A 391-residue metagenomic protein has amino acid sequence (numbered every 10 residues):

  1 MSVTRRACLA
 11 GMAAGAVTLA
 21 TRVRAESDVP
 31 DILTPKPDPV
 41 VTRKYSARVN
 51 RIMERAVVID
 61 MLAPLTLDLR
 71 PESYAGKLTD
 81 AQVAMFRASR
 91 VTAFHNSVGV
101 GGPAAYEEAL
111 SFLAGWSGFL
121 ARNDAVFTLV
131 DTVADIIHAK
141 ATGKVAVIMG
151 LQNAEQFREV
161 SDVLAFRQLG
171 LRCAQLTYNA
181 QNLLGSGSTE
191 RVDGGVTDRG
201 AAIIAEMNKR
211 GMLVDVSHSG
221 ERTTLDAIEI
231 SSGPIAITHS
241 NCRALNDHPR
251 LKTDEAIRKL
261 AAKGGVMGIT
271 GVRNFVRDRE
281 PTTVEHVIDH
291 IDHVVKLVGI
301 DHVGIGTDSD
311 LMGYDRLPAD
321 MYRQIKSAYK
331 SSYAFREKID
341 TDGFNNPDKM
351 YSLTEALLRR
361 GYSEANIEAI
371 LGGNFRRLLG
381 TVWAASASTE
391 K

Functional and structural regions predicted by a protein language model:
V3, A7-L19, E26-D193, D247-K391: N-terminal hydrophobic targeting/anchoring segments and the immediately downstream early-domain regions of hydrolases
E155-F157, Q168-R250: Divalent metal-binding pocket/active-site signature
